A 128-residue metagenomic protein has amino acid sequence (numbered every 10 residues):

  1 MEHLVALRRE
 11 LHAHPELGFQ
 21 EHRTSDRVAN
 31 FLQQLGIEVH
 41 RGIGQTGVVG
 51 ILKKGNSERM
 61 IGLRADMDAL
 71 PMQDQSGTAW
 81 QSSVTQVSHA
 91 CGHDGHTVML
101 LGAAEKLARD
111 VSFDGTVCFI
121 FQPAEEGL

Functional and structural regions predicted by a protein language model:
M1-H89, V98-D114: Acidic/His- and Gly-rich active-site-bordering loop/insert found across diverse amide/peptide-bond hydrolases
M67-A69, D94, I120-L128: Acidic, glycine-rich active-site loops and adjacent beta-strand->loop/helix elements that engage anionic groups
T116-C118: A fold-wide structural signal in alpha/beta-hydrolase
